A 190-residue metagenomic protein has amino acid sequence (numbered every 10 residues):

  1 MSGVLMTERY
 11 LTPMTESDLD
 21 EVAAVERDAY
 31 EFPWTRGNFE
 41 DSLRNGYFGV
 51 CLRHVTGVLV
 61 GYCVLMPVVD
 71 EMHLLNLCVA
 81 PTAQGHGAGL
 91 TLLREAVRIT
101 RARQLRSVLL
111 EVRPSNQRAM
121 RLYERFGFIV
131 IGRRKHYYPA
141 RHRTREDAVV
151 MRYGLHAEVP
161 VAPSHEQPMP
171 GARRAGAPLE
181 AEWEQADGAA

Functional and structural regions predicted by a protein language model:
G3-L5, R9-H86, L90-R103, Y153-A190: Acetyl-CoA-dependent GNAT
R36, P114-S115, Y137-Y138: Conserved beta-strand edge residues that scaffold enzyme active sites
N45, A119, H142-R143: Short Asp/Glu-rich motifs
A80-R94, A102-R103, S107, R113-R121 (+2 more regions): Conserved glycine-rich acetyl-CoA-binding loop
L109-E111, E124, I129-V150: Conserved catalytic-core motifs of GNAT/GCN5-like acyltransferases
